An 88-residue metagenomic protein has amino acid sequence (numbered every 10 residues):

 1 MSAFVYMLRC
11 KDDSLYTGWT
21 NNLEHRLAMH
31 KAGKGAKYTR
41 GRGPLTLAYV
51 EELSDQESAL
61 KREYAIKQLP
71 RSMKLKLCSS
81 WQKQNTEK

Functional and structural regions predicted by a protein language model:
M1-K74, C78-K88: GIY-YIG nuclease catalytic motif and its immediate N-terminal context
